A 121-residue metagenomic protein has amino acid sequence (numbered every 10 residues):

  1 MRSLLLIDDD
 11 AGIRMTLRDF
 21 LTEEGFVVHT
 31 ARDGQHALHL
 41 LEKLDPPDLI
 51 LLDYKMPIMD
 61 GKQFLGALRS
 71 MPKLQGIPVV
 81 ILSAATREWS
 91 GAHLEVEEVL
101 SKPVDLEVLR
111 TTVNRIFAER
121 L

Functional and structural regions predicted by a protein language model:
D10-R14: Short acidic/polar segment at the start of the alpha1 helix of CheY-like receiver
M15-E23: Charged docking surfaces used in two-component/phosphorelay signaling
T30-L49: Acidic, metal-coordinating helix/loop segments flanking the phosphotransfer/catalytic sites of two-component signaling
D53: Active-site residues of response regulator receiver
M56: Receiver (REC) domain active-site loop signature in two-component systems and cognate sites in sensor histidine kinases
V80-S83: Hydrophobic/aromatic residues positioned on beta-strands within the core alpha/beta folds
V104-I116: C-terminal output helix
